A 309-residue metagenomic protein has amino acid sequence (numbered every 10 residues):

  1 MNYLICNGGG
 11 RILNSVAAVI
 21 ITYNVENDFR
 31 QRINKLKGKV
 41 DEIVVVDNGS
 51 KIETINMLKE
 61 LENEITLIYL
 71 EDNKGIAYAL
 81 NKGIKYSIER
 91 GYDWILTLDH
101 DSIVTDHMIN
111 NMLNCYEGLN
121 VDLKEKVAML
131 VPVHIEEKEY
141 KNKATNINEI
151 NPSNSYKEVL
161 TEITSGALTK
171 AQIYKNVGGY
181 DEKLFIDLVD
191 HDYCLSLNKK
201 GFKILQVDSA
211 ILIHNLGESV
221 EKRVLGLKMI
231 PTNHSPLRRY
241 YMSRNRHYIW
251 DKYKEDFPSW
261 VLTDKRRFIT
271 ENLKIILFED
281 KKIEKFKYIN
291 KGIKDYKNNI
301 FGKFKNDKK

Functional and structural regions predicted by a protein language model:
V19-K39: Short, well-formed alpha-helical segments that are part of the catalytic scaffolds of diverse glycosyltransferases
D47-N56, D72, S102-I103: A conserved acidic beta->alpha catalytic loop
L70-E89: Glycine-rich, basic loop-to-helix element that forms the pyrophosphate-binding segment of sugar-nucleotide handling
Y92-I103: Short beta-strand-to-loop acidic/aromatic patch adjacent to the donor-nucleotide binding site
H107-N142: Conserved donor NDP-sugar-binding/catalytic core segment of glycosyltransferases
N151-T169, P231-H234: A recurrent flexible, glycine/aromatic-enriched loop bordering the glycosyltransferase active site that acts as
I173, V177-G178, K183-I213: A short, conserved alpha-helix in the catalytic core of glycosyltransferases
D251-K309: Non-catalytic, C-terminal membrane-associated alpha-helical segments of glycosyltransferases
